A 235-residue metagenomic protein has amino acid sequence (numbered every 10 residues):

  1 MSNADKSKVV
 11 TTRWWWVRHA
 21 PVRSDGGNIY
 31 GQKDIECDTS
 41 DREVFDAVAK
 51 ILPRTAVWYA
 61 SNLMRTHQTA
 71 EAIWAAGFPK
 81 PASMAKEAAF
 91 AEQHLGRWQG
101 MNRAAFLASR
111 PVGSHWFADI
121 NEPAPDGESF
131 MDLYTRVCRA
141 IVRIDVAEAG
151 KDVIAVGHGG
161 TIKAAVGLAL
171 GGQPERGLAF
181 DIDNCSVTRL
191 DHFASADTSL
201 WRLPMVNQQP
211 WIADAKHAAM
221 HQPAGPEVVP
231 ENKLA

Functional and structural regions predicted by a protein language model:
S2-R13, Q93-A105, V146, K151 (+1 more regions): Acidic, low-complexity terminal tails and accessory targeting/binding regions of phosphate-metabolizing enzymes
N3, K8-P79: Active-site-proximal alpha-helix that buttresses catalytic centers in soluble enzyme cores
Y30, I35-E36, A75-R139, P204-N207 (+2 more regions): Phosphate-handling substructures
T55-N62, A85, D152-V156: Short glycine-rich phosphate-binding loop at a beta-alpha junction
A72, A164-L168: Active-site signature of alpha/beta-hydrolase-fold catalytic machinery across serine- and Asp/Cys-nucleophile hydrolases
D132, I154-G160: His/acidic metal-ligating clusters that form di-metal
G159-K163, S186: GST superfamily/GST-like fold recognition
